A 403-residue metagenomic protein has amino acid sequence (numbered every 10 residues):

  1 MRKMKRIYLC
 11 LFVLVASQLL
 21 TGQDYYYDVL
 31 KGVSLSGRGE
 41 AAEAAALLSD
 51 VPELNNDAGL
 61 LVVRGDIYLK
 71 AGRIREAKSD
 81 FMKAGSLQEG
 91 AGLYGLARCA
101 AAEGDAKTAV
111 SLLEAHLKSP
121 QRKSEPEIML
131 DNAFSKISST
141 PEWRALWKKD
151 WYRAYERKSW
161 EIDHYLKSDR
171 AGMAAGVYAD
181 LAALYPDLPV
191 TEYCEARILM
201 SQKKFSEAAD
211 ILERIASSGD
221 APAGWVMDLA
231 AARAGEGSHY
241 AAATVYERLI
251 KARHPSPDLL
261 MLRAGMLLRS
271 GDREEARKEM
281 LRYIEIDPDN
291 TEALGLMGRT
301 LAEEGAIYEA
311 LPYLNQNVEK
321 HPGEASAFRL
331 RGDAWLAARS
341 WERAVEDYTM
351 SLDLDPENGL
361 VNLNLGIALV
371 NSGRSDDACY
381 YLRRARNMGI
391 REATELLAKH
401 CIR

Functional and structural regions predicted by a protein language model:
Y25-Y26, A58-G59, E89-L93, S124 (+8 more regions): Helix-start (N-cap) detector for alpha-helical repeat units in TPR-like alpha-solenoids, especially tetratricopeptide
S36, L69, A101, L166 (+7 more regions): Position-specific recognition of the canonical hydrophobic site in helix A of tetratricopeptide repeat
D50-V51, K83-A84, H116, L181 (+6 more regions): Canonical positions in the second alpha-helix
E53-L54, S86-L87, S119, L184 (+6 more regions): Structural marker of alpha-solenoid helical repeat scaffolds
V63, G95, M129-A133, W160 (+7 more regions): Canonical tetratricopeptide repeat
